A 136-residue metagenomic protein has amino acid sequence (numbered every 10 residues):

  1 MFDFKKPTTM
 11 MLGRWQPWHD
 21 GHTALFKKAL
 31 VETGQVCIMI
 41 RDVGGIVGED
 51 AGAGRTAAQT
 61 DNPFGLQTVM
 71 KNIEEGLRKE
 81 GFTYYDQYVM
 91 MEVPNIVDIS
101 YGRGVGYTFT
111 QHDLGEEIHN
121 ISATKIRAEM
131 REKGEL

Functional and structural regions predicted by a protein language model:
M1-L136: Nucleotidyltransferase catalytic core that binds NTPs
